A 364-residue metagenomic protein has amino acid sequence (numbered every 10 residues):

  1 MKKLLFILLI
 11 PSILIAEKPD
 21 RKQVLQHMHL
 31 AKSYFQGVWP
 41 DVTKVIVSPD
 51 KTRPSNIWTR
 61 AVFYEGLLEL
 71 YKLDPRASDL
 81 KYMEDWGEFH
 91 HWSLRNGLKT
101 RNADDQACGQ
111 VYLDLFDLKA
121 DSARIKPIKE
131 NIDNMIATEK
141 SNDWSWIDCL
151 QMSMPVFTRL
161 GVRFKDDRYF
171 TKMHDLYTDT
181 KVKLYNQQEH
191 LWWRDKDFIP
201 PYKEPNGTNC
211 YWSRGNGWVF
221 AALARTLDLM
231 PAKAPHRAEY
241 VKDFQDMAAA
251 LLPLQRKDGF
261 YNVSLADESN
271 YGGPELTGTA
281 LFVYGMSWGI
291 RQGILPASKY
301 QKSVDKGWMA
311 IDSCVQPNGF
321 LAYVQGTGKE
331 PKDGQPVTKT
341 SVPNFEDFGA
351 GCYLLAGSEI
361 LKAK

Functional and structural regions predicted by a protein language model:
M1-P19: Bacterial Sec-dependent N-terminal signal peptides
D20-A61, L73-L80, W86, S93 (+6 more regions): CBM-like carbohydrate-recognition segments
P40, P75, H91-R95, A120 (+6 more regions): Helix-capping and short linker residues that terminate individual alpha-solenoid repeat units
N56-I57, Y64-L67, R101-F116, W146-F157 (+1 more regions): Aromatic-lined, polymer-binding surfaces characteristic of secreted/periplasmic polysaccharide-degrading enzymes
S122-F157: Asp-box/WD-like beta-propeller blade repeats and closely related beta-sheet repeat scaffolds
I147-D148, T158-L265, G272-V283, L295-G326 (+4 more regions): Extended ligand-binding clefts on enzyme/binding-domain cores
